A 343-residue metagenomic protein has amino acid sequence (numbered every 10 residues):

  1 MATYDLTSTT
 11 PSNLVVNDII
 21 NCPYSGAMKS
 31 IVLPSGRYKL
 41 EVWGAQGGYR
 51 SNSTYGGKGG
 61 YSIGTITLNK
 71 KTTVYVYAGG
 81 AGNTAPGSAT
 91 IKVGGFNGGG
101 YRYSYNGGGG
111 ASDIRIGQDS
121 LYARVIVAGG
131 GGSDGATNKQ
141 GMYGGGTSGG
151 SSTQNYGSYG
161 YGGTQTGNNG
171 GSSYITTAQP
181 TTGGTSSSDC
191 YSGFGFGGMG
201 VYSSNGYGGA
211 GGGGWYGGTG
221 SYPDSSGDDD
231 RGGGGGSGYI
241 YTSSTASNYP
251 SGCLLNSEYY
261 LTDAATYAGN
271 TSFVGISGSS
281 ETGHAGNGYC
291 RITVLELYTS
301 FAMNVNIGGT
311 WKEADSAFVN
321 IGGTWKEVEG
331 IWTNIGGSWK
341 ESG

Functional and structural regions predicted by a protein language model:
M1-P23, T299-G308: Boundary/junction segments of secreted and surface-exposed precursor proteins
V16-I20, P34-G36, G213: A glycine-anchored, Pro-Gly-centered beta-turn/N-cap motif
P23-L33, S277-S280: Surface-exposed ligand/attachment interfaces on beta-rich extracellular proteins
V32-K39, N69-T73: Extended extracellular/luminal ectodomain segments enriched in beta-structured repeat modules
G56-N169, S173, Y216-T219: Secretome/extracellular-domain signature
G193-S277: Aromatic sugar-binding interfaces of carbohydrate-active proteins
L261-S300: A recurrent domain-boundary module in secreted/ectodomain proteins
Y298-G343: Intrinsically disordered, compositionally biased repeat/linker segments
